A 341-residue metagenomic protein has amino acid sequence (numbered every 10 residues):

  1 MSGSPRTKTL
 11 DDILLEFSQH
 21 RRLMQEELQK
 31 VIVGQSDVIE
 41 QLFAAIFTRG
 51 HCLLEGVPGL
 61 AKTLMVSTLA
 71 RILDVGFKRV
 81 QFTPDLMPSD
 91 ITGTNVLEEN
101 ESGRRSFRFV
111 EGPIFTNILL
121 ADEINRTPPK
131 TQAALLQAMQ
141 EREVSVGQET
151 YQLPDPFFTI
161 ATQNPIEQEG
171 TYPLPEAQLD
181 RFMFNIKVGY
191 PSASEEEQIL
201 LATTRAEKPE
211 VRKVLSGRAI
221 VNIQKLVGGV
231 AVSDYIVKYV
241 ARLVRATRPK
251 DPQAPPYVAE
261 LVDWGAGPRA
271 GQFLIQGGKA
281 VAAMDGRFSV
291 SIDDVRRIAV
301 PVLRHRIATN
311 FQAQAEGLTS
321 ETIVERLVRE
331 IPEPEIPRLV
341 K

Functional and structural regions predicted by a protein language model:
M1-D11, K250-K341: C-terminal engagement/docking regions of AAA+ P-loop ATPases
L10-S18, V31-I32, T171, N185-Y257 (+4 more regions): Conserved C-terminal "switch" segment of AAA+ ATPases
I13-L60, R245: Pre-Walker A (pre-P-loop) alpha-helix and adjacent loop at the N terminus of AAA/AAA+ ATPase modules, a conserved
Q41-A44, E98-L120: Conserved alpha-helical scaffold flanking the Walker A/P-loop in AAA+ ATPase domains
I46-P84: Walker A/P-loop
G56, D122-E123, A134: Walker B catalytic acidic pair
V57, I91, T162: P-loop (Walker A) phosphate-binding loop of NTP-binding proteins
E98-R104, T127-T131, M139-V230, K279-V281: Canonical AAA+ ATPase core
